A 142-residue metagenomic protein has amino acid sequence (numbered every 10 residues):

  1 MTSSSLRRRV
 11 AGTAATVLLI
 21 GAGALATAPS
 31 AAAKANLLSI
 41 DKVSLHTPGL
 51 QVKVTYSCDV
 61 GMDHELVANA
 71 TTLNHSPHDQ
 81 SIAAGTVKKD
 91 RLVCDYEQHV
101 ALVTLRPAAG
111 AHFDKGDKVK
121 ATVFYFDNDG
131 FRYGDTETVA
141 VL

Functional and structural regions predicted by a protein language model:
M1-A33: Secretory targeting and sorting signals
K34-A35, P77-D90: Short beta-strand and strand-turn-strand segments in soluble, beta-rich domains
A35-H78: Short, surface-exposed binding/anchoring microloops in extracellular/periplasmic proteins
H46, K89-H99, L142: Short proline/glycine- and polar residue-rich coil/turn motifs
K53, D95-A108: Exposed aromatic-hydrophobic patches
R91, D129-L142: Short beta-strand elements
A109-V119: Short glycine/proline/serine/threonine-rich loop/turn segments at secondary-structure transition edges
A121-D129: Enriched for extracellular/lumenal, surface-exposed ectodomains of secreted and cell-surface proteins
